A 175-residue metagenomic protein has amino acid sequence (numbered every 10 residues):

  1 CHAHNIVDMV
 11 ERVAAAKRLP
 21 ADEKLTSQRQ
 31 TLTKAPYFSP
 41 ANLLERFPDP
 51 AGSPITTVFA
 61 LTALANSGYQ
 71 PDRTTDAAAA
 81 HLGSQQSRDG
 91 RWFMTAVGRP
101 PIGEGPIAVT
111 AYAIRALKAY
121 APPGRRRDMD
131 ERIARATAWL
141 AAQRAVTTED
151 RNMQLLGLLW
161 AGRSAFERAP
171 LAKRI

Functional and structural regions predicted by a protein language model:
C1-I175: Preference for long, amphipathic alpha-helical scaffolds in soluble/luminal domains and all-alpha bundles
